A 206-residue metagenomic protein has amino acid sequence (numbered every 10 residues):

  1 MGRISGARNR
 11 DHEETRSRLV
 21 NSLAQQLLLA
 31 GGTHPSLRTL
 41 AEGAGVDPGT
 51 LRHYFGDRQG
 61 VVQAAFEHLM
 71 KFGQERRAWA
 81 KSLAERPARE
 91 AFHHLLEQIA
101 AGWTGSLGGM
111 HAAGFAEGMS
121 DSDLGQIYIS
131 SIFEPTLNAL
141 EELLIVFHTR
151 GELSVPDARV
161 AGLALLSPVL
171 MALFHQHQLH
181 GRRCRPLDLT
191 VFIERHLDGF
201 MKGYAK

Functional and structural regions predicted by a protein language model:
M1-E14, D47: N-terminal intrinsically disordered/low-complexity leader segments
S5-A7, T33-S36, D57-R58, R150 (+1 more regions): Short glycine/proline-centered loop/turn elements that form peptide/ligand docking sites
H12, R16, F66, T104 (+2 more regions): Amphipathic, non-transmembrane alpha-helical scaffold segments
R18, S22, Q26-G60, A64-H68: Helix-turn-helix
L29-H34, F66-A88, H177-D188: Short, flexible, glycine-rich and Lys/Arg-enriched loop motifs at helix boundaries that contact anionic partners
A64, R76-G109, A161-L165, T190: Hydrophobic alpha-helical connector segments
T104-I127, F174-Q178: Amphipathic alpha-helical segments used for helix-helix packing
Q126, S130, E134, H148-D198: Hydrophobic/aromatic-rich alpha-helical bundle segments in the mid-to-C-terminal region
